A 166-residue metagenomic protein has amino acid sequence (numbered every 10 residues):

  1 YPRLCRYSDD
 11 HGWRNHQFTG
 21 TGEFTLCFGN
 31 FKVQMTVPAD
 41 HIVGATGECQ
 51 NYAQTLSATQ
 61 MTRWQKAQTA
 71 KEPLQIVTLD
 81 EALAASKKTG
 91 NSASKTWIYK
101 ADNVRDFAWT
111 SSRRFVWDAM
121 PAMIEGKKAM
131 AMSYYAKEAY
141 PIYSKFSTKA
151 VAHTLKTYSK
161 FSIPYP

Functional and structural regions predicted by a protein language model:
P2-P166: Hydrophobic helix-coil surface modules that form long, contiguous segments used for peptide/substrate interaction
